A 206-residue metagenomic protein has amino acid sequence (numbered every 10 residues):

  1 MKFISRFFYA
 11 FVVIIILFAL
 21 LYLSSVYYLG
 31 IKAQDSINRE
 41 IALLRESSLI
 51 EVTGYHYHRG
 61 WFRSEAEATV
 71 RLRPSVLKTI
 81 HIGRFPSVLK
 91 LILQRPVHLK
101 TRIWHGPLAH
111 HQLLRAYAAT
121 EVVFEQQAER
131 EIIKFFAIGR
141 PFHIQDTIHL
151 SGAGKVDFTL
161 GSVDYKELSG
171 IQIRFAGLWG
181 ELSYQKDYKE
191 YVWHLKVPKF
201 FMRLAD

Functional and structural regions predicted by a protein language model:
M1-R6: Positively charged n-region of N-terminal signal peptides that target proteins for export
F8-V26: Hydrophobic membrane-insertion alpha-helices, especially the h-region of bacterial N-terminal signal peptides
Y9, Y27-D206: Glycine-rich, small/hydroxylated-residue low-complexity segments
